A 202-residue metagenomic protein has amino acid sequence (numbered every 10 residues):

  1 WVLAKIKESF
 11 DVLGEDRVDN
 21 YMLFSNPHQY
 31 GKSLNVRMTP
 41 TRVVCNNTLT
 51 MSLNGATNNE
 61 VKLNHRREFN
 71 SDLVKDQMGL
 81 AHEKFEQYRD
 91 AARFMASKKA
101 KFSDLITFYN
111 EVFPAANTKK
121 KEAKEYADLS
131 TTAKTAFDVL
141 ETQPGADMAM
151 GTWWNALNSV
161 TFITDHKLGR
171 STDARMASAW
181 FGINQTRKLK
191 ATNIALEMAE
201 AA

Functional and structural regions predicted by a protein language model:
W1-V2: N-terminal "first-domain core" detector
E8-A202: Intrinsically disordered, low-complexity regions enriched in serine/threonine
